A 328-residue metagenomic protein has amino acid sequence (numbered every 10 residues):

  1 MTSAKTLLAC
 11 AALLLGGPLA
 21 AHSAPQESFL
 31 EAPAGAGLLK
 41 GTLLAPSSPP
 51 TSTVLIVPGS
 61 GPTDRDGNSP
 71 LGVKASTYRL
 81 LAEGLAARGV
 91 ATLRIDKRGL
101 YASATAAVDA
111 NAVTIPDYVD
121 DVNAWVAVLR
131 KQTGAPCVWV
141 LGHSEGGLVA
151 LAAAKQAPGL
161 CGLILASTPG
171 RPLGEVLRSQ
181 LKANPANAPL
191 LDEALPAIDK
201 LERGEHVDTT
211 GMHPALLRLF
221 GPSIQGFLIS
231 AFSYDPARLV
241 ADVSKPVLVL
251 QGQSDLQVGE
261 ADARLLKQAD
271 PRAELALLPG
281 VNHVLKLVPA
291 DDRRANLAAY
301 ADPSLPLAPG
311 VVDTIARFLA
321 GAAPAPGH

Functional and structural regions predicted by a protein language model:
A24-T53: N-terminal cap/lid segment of alpha/beta-hydrolase-fold proteins
S48-P50, V54-L85: Short, surface-exposed "cap/lid" segments of acyl-processing enzymes
S76-A104: Conserved alpha/beta-hydrolase
T77, A110-Q132: Alpha/beta-hydrolase active-site loop
T133-S144: Alpha/beta-hydrolase fold nucleophile elbow
I164-A237: Accessory cap/linker subdomain of secreted extracellular hydrolases
V243, V249-Q251: Short beta-strand/loop motif that positions the catalytic acidic residue of the alpha/beta-hydrolase fold
V281-V284, P289-H328: Catalytic active-site module of serine/aspartate enzymes centered on a nucleophile-bearing elbow/loop
